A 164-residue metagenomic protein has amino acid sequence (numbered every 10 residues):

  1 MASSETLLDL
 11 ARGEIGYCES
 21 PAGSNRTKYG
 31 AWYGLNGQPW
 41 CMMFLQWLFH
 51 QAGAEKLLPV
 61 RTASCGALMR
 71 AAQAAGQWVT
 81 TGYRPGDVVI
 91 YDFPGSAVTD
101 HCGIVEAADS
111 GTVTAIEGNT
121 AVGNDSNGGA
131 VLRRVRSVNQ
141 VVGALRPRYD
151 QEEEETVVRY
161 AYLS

Functional and structural regions predicted by a protein language model:
M1-K56, E153-S164: N-terminal capping segments
E5-L8, A54-D125: ...with weaker cross-activation on analogous glycine-rich loops/strands in unrelated enzymes
A11, N25, Y29, C65-A72 (+1 more regions): Generic structural signal of hydrophobic/aromatic residues within well-ordered alpha-helices of folded domains
G16, H50, P94, T120 (+1 more regions): Residue-level marker of positions within ordered structural domains that often coincide with functionally constrained
G23, T80-T81, R134-R136: Type III/flagellar secretion export determinants
Y33, T62, A72-Q73, V135-N139: Solvent-exposed, flexible loop/coil residues
V89, V142-A144, V157-Y160: Short beta-strand element of the conserved SAM-dependent methyltransferase core
S110-E153: Active-site signature of cysteine proteases
